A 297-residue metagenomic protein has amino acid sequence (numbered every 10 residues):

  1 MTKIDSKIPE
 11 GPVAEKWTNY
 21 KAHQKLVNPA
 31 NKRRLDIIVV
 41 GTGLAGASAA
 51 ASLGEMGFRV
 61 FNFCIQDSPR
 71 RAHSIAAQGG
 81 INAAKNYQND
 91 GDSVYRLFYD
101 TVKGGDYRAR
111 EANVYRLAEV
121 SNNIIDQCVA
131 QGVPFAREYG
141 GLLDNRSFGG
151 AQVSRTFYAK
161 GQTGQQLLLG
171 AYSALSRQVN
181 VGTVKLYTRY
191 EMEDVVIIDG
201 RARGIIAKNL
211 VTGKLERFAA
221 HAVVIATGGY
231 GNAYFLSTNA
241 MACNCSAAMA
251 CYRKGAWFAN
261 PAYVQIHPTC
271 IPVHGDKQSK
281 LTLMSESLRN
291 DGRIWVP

Functional and structural regions predicted by a protein language model:
M1-L97, R137, K160-P297: Residues forming the flavin
W17-K25, A109, V114-Y115, N122-I125 (+2 more regions): N-terminal beta-alpha lobe that positions the nucleotide/phosphoryl donor in ATP/NTP-coupled carboxylate activation
I38, R70, D106, R110-L117 (+3 more regions): Short secondary-structure transition/capping motifs
A77-G80, G105-R108, S147-Y158, T227-G231: Gly-rich Lys/Arg/Thr-decorated short loops/hinges at beta-loop-alpha junctions or inter-strand turns that position
A83-L117: Glycine-rich active-site loop/strand segments that organize a redox cofactor
K103, A109, D126, R289-P297: C-terminal domain-closing interface element
R108-V114, I125-G141, K185, W257-N260: A short alpha-helix-loop-beta-strand transition element characteristic of N-terminal alpha/beta dinucleotide-binding
A136-L168: Terminal amphipathic helices with adjacent charged low-complexity linkers/tails
